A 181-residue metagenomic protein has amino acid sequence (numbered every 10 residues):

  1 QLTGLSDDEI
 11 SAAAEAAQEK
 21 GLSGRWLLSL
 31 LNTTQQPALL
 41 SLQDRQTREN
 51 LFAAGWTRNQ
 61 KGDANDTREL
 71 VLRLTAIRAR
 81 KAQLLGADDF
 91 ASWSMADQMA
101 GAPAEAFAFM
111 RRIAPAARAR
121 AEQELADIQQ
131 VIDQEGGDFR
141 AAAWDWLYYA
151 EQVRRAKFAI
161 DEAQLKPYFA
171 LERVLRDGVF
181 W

Functional and structural regions predicted by a protein language model:
Q1-S29, L40, I77, Q83-W181: Active-site-proximal, well-structured secondary-structure segments within enzyme catalytic domains
S29-T33, A54: Structured loops at beta-to-helix junctions and adjacent beta-edge loops in soluble globular domains
T33-Q35, K81: Short, glycine-/Ser/Thr-/acidic-enriched flexible segments
Q35-L40, K61-D66, R112: A ubiquitous short alpha-helical element
S41-N59: Short, charge-rich amphipathic alpha-helices with coiled-coil/heptad character
R58-A91: A conserved hydrophobic secondary-structure block that centers on an alpha-helix together with its immediately flanking
